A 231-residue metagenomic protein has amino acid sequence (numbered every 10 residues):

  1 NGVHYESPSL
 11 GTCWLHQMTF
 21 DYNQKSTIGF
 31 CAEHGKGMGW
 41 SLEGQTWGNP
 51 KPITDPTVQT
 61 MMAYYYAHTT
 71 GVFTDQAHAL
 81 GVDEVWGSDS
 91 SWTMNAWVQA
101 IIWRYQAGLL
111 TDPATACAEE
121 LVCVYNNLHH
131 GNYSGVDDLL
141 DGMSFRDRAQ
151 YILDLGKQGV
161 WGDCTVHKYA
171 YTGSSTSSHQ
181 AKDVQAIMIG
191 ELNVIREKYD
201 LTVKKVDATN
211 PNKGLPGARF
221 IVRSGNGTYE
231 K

Functional and structural regions predicted by a protein language model:
N1-R196: Short, surface-exposed polybasic-aromatic patches that bind anionic ligands, especially phosphate groups
Y66-T70, G81-V85, R196-K231: Solvent-exposed loop/turn and edge beta-strand elements of beta-rich ligand-binding domains
